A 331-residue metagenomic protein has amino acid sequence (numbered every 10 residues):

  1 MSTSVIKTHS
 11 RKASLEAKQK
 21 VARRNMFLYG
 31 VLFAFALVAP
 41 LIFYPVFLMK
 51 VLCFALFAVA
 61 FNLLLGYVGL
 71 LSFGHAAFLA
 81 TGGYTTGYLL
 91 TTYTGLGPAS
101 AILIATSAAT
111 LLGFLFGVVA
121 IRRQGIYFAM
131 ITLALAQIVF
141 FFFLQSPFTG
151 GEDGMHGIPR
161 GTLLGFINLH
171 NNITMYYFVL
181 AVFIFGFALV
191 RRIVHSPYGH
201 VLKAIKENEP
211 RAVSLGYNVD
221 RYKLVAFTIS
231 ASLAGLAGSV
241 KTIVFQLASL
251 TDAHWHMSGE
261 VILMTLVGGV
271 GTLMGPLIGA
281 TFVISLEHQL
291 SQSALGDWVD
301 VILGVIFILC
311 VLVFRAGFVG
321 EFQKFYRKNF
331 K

Functional and structural regions predicted by a protein language model:
S2-K331: Transmembrane alpha-helices and adjacent helix-loop boundaries
